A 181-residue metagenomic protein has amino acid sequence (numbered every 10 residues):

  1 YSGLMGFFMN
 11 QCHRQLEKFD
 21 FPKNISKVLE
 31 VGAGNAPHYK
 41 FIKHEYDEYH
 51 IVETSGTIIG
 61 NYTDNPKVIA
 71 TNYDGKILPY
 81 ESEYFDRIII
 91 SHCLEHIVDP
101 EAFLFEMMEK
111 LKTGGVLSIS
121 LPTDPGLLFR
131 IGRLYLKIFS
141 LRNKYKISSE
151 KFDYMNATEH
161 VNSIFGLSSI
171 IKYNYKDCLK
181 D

Functional and structural regions predicted by a protein language model:
S2-N10, V98-K112, V116-D181: S-adenosyl-L-methionine-dependent methyltransferase catalytic module, highlighting the catalytic core
R14-F129: Conserved SAM-binding loop
